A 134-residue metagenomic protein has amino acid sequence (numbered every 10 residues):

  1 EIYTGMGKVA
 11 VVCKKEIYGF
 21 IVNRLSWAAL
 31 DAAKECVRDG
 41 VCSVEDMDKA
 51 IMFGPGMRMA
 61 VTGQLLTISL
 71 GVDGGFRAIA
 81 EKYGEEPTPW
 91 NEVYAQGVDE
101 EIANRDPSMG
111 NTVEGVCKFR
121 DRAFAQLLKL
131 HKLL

Functional and structural regions predicted by a protein language model:
E1: Rossmann-fold NAD(P)-binding glycine/threonine-rich loop
T4-E16, R38-L134: NAD(P)-dependent Rossmann-like dehydrogenase/reductase catalytic/cofactor-binding core
K15-R24: A short glycine-threonine-serine/GTX helix/turn-capping micro-motif
D31-R38: Short glycine/serine- and small hydrophobic-enriched flexible loop segments
